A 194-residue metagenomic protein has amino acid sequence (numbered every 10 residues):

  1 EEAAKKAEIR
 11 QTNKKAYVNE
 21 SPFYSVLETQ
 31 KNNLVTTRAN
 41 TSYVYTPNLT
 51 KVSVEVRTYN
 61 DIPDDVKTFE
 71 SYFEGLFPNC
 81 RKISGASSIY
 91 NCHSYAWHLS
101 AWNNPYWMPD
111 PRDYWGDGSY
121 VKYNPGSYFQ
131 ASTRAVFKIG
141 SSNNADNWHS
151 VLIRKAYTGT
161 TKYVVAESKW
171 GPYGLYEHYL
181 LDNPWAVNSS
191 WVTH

Functional and structural regions predicted by a protein language model:
E1-V18: Mature extracellular/secreted ectodomains of secretory-pathway proteins
Q11-T12, A39, A135: Positively charged, low-complexity intrinsically disordered regions
N13, N19-K31, H194: A recurrent domain-boundary module in secreted/ectodomain proteins
Y24-D113: N-terminal capping segments
A86, Y90, I153-A156, V187-N188: A structural signal for short, hydrophobic beta-strand segments that form beta-sheets in beta-rich/all-beta domains
M108-G174: ...with weaker cross-activation on analogous glycine-rich loops/strands in unrelated enzymes
G171-H194: Glycine- and charge-enriched low-complexity intrinsically disordered segments
